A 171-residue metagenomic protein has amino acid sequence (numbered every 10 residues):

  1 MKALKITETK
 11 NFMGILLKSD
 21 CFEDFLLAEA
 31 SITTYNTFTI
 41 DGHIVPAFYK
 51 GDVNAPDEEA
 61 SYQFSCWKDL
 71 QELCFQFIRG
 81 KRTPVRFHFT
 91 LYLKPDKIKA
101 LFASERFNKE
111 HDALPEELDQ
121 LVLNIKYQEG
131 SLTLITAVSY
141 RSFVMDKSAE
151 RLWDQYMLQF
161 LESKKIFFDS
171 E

Functional and structural regions predicted by a protein language model:
M1-Q71: Charge-rich, low-complexity N-terminal segments
T7, A28, P46, K99 (+3 more regions): A generic structural micro-environment signature that highlights single residues at secondary-structure boundaries
A30-T34, H43, E110, S142 (+2 more regions): Short, surface-exposed, charged/polar-biased interaction segments
T39, I44, D57, S104-E110 (+4 more regions): General N-terminal targeting signals
D52, Q76, L101-F107, D112 (+3 more regions): General "foldedness" signal
A60-S131: Surface-exposed, low-hydrophobicity interaction/linker segments
L132-E171: Mixed-charge, glycine-accented linear interaction segment located at domain edges/termini
